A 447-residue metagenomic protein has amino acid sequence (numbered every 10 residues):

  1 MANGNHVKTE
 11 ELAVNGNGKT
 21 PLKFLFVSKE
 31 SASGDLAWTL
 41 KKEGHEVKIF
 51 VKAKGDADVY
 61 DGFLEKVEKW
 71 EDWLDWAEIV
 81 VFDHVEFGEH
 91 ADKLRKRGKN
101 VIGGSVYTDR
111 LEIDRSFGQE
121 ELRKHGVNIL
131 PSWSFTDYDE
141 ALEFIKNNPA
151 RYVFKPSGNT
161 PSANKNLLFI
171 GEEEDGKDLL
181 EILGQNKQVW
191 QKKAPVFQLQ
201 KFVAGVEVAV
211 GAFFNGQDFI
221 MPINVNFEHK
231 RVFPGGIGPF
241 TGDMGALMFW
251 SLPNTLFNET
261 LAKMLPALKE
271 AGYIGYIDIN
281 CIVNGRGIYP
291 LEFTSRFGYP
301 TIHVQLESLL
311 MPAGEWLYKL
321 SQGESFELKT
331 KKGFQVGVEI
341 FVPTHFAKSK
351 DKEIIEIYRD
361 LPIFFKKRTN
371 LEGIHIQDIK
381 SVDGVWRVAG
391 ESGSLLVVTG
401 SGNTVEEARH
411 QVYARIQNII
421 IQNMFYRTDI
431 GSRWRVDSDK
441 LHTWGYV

Functional and structural regions predicted by a protein language model:
A2-Y107: ATP-binding N-terminal substructure of ATP-dependent carboxylate-amine bond-forming enzymes
V59-V153, N159-S162: Conserved N-proximal alpha/beta basic substrate-recognition cap immediately N-terminal to, or forming the N-lobe
N128-L130, V153, F169-A209, T260-K269: Conserved ATP-binding module of the ATP-grasp superfamily
K187-Q191, A414-I430: Short arginine-rich
V203-W250, N258-P290, T294-I302: Phosphate-binding core of ATP-grasp and ATP-grasp-like enzymes
F257-I277, T294-L371: Active-site "cap" helix and flanking loop/linker of ATP-utilizing ligase/carboxylase catalytic domains
I357-V397: Generic long, charged, amphipathic alpha-helical segments
I430-V447: A cross-kingdom feature marking charged/low-complexity
